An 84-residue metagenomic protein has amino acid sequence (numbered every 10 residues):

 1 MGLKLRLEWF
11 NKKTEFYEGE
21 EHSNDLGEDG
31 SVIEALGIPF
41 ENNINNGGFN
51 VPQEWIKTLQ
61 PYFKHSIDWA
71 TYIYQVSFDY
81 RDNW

Functional and structural regions predicted by a protein language model:
M1-E18: Short, extreme N-terminal segment that most often corresponds to the first beta-strand
M1-L3, N24, E34, K57: Intrinsic-disorder/low-complexity peptide segments enriched for small residues
T14, L26-E28, R81-N83: Generic "edge-of-domain/loop-turn" microfeature
Y17-N42: Short, flexible N-terminal segments of the mature chain
E34-W84: Acidic, low-complexity intrinsically disordered segments
